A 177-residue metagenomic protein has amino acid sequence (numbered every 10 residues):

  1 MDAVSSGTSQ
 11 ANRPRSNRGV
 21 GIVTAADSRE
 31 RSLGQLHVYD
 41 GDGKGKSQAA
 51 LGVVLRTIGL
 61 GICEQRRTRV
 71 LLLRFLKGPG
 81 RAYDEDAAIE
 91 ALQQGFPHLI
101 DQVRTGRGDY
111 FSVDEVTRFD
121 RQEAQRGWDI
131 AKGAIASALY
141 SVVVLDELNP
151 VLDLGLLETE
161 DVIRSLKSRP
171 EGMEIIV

Functional and structural regions predicted by a protein language model:
D2-Q35: Extreme N-terminal, non-catalytic leader segments that precede Walker-type/kinase nucleotide-binding cores
N12-R13, Q35, R164, E174-I176: ASCE RecA-like P-loop NTPase motor cores that couple ATP hydrolysis to mechanical translocation on nucleic acids
G19-I22, A124-D129, I176-V177: Short gly/ser/thr-rich secondary-structure transition/capping motifs
S28-R29, E90, K167: Short secondary-structure boundary/capping segments
G34-A134: Conserved P-loop
Q35-Y39, V70, S141-L145, M173-I175: Generic beta-sheet signal
Q102-R104, L145, V177: General beta-strand structural signal in soluble alpha/beta enzymes
F111-E171: Phosphate-binding/switch loop-helix module in NTP-utilizing enzymes
